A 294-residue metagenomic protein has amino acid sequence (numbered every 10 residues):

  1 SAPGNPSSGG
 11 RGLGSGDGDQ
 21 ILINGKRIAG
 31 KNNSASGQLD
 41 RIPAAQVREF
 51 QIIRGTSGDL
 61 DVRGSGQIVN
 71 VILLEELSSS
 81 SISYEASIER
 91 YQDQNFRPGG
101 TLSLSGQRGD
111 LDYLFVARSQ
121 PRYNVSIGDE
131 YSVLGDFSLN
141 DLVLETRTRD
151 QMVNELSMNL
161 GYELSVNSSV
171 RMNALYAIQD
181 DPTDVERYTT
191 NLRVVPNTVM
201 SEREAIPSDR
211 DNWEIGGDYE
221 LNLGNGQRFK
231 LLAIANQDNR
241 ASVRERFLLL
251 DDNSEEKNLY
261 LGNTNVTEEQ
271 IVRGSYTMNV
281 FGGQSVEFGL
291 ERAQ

Functional and structural regions predicted by a protein language model:
S1-K31: Extracytoplasmic beta-strand/coil segments of soluble accessory domains associated with Gram-negative outer-membrane
S8-R11, I21-L22, G37-Q38, G64-A86 (+1 more regions): N-terminal periplasmic accessory domains that precede and gate Gram-negative outer-membrane beta-barrel machines
R27-R54: Short acidic/polar hinge/loop motifs at secondary-structure boundaries that mediate gating or recognition
G37, G66, S83, S87 (+4 more regions): Transmembrane beta-barrel architecture of outer-membrane proteins
S87-E89, L139-T146, T198-A205, E255-G262: Extracellular loop and loop/strand-boundary signature of outer-membrane beta-barrel proteins
D93-I127, S138-V185, P207-G226: Transmembrane beta-barrel wall of Gram-negative outer-membrane proteins
N95-R97, S126-G135, T183-L192, P196-M200 (+1 more regions): Outer-membrane beta-barrel translocator domains and adjoining extracellular loop/strand segments of Gram-negative
S157-Q179, E204-Q294: Face-selective signature of the C-terminal outer-membrane beta-barrel domain
